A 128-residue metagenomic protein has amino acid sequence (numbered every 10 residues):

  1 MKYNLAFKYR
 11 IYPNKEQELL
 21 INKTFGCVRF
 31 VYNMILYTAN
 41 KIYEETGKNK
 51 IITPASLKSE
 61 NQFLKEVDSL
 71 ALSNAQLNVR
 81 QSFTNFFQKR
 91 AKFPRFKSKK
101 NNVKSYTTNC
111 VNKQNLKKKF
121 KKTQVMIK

Functional and structural regions predicted by a protein language model:
M1-K128: Nucleic-acid substrate recognition interfaces
